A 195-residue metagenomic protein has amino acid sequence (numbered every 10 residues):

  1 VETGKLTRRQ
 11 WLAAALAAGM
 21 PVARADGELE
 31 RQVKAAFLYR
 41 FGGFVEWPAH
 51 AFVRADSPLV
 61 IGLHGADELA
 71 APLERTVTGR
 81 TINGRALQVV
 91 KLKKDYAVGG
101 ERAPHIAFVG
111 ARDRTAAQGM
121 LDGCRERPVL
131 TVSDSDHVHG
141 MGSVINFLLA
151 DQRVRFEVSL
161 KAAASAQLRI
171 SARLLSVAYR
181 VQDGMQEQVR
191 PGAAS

Functional and structural regions predicted by a protein language model:
V1-S195: Short hydrophobic alpha-helices and adjacent helix-cap/hinge residues
